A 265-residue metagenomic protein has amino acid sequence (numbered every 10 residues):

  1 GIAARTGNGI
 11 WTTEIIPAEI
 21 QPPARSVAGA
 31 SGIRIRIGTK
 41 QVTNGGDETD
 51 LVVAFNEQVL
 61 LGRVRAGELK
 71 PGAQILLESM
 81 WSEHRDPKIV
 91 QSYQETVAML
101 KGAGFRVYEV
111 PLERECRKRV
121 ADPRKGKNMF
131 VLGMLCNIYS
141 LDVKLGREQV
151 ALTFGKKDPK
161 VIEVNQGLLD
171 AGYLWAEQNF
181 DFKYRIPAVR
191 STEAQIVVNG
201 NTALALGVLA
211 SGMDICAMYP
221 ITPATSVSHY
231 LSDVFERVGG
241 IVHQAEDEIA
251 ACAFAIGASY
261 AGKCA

Functional and structural regions predicted by a protein language model:
G1-A210, I215-A217: Active-site cofactor/cluster-binding pocket
Q178, V189-A265: Non-catalytic terminal/interface segments that mediate subunit docking, oligomerization, and allosteric communication
